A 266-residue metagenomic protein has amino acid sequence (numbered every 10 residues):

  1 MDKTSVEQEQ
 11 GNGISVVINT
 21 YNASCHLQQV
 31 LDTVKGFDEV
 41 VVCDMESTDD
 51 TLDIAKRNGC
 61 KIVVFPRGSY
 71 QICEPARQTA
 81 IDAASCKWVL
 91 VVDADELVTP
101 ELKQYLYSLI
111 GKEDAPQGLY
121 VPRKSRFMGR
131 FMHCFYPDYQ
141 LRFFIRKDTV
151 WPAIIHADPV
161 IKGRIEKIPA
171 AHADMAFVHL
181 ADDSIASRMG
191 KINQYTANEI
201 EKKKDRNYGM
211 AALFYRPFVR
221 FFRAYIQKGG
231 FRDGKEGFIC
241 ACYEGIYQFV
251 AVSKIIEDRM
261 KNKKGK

Functional and structural regions predicted by a protein language model:
G13-S15, E39: Cell-envelope/extracellular polymer assembly enzymes that use nucleotide-activated donors
V17-G36: Short, well-formed alpha-helical segments that are part of the catalytic scaffolds of diverse glycosyltransferases
C25-Q28, D49-N58, E101-L102: Acidic helix N-cap motif at the loop->helix transition within catalytic regions of sugar-transfer enzymes
T33, D44-D53: A conserved acidic beta->alpha catalytic loop
G36, R57-G59, Y139: Short, structured coil segments at secondary-structure junctions
L52-S85: Conserved donor nucleotide-binding strand/loop of the catalytic core
E74-P75, I81, V92, T99-K261: Catalytic-site signature of metal-activated, phosphate-bearing donor transferases, centered on the GT-A/GT-A-like
V89: Short aromatic/hydrophobic "clamp" motif used to bind/position activated sugar donors
